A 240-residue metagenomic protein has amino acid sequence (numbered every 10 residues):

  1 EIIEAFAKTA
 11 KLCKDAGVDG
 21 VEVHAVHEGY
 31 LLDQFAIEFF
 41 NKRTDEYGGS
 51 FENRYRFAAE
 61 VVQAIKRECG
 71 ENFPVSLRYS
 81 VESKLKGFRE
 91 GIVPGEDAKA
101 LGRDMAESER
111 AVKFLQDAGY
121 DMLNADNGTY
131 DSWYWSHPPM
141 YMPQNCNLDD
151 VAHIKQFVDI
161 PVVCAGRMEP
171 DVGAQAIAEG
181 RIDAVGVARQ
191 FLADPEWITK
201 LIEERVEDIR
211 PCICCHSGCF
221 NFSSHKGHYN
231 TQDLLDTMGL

Functional and structural regions predicted by a protein language model:
E1-L240: Flavin-dependent oxidoreductase catalytic cores
